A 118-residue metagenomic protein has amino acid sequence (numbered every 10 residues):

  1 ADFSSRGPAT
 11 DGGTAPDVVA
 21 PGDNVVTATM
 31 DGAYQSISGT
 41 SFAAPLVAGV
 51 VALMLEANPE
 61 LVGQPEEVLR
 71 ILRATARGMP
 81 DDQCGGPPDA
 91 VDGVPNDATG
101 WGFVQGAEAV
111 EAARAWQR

Functional and structural regions predicted by a protein language model:
A1-A20, R70-A74, G100-W101: Mature extracellular/periplasmic domains of secretome proteins
A1-S4, Q35, L69, A107-E111: Generic detector of well-ordered alpha-helical segments enriched in charged/polar residues, highlighting helical
S4-G7, A33-Y34, R118: Short intrinsically disordered coil segments
S5-P8, M30, V104, E108-A109: Short capping/connector residues at structural and topological boundaries
G13, P45, G106-E108: Residues at secondary-structure transition points
G22-V94, T99, F103: Hydrolase catalytic cores
P95, F103-R118: Secreted peptidase-domain scaffold signal
